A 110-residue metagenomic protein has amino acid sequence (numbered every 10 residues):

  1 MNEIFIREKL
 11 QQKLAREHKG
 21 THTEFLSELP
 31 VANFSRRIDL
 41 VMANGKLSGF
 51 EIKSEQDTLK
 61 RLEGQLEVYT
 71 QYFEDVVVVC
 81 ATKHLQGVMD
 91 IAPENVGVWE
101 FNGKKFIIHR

Functional and structural regions predicted by a protein language model:
N2-S48: Active-site metal-binding core of divalent-cation-utilizing nuclease and nuclease-like domains
A15, G97-R110: Non-catalytic C-terminal interaction segments of nucleic acid-processing enzymes
G20-T21, G49-F50, V68, Y72: General secondary-structure edge motif
N44, D90, N102-K105: Generic structural signal for short, solvent-exposed loop/turn connectors between secondary structure elements
K46-L59: Short beta-strand-loop-alpha-helix junction that forms the active-site gateway of nucleic-acid-processing nucleases
S48, H84, F106: Surface-exposed, flexible loop/turn segments at secondary-structure boundaries
D57-W99: Catalytic cores of nucleic-acid endonucleases
